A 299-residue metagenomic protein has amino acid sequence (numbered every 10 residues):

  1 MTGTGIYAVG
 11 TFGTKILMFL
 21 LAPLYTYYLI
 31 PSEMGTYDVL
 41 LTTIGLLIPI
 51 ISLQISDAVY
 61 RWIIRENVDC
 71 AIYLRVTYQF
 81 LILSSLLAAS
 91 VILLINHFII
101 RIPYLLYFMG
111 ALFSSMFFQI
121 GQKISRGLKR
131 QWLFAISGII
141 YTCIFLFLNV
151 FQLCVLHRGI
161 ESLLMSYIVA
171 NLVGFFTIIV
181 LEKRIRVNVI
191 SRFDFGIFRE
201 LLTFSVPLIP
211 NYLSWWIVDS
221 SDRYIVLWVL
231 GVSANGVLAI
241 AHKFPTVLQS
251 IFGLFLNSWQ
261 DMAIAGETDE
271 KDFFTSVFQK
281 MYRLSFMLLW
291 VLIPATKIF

Functional and structural regions predicted by a protein language model:
M1-L53, A111, F145-L146, Y167 (+1 more regions): Signature of the first transmembrane helix
T26-T36, H97-L106, L128-I136, T142-F176 (+1 more regions): Membrane-interface helix-loop junctions in multi-pass transport and translocation proteins
G35-T36, V68-F80, E270-V277: Membrane-interface alpha-helices at helix entry/exit sites of multi-pass transporters
L41-P49, L238-N257, L284-L289: Transmembrane helix-bundle signature of multi-pass secondary active exporters and lipid flippases
P49-S52, R75-I102, L106-Y107, F151 (+2 more regions): Alpha-helical transmembrane segments of multi-pass membrane transport and lipid-handling proteins
I51-N67, P245-K271, T275-Y282: Helix-loop junctions and terminal segments of transmembrane helices in multi-pass membrane transport/translocation
R61-N67, S115-S137: Membrane-interface junctions at transmembrane-helix termini in multi-pass inner-membrane proteins
L106, W132, I136, L156 (+4 more regions): Interhelical loop/hinge segments that connect adjacent transmembrane helices in multipass membrane
